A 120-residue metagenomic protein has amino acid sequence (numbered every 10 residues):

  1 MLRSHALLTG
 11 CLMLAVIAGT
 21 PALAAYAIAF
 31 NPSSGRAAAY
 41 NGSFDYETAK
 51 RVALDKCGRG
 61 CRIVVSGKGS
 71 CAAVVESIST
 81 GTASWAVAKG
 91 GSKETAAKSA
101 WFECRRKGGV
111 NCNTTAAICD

Functional and structural regions predicted by a protein language model:
M1-T9: Bacterial N-terminal signal peptides that target proteins for export
G10-L12, A22: Cleavable N-terminal signal peptides
I17-G19: N-terminal signal peptide c-region/cleavage motif recognized by signal peptidases
A22-D120: Secreted/extracellular ectodomain signature
